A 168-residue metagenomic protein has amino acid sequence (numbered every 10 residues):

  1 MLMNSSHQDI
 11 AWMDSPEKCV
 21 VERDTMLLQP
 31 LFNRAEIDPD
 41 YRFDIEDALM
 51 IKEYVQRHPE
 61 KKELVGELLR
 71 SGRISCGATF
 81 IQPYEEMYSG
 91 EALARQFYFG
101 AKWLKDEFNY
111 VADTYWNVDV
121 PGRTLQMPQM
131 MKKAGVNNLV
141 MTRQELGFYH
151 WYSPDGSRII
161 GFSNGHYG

Functional and structural regions predicted by a protein language model:
M1-G168: Catalytic-domain carbohydrate-binding cleft regions of carbohydrate-active enzymes
